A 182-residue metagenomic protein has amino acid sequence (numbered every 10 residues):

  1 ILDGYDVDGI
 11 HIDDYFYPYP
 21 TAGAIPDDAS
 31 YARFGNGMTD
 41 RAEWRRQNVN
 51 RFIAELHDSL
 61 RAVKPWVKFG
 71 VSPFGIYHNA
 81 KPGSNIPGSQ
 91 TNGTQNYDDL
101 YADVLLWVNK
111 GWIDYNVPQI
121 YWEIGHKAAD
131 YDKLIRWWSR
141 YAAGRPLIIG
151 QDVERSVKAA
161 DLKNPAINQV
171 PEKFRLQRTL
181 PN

Functional and structural regions predicted by a protein language model:
I1-W112, Y121: Polysaccharide-binding and catalytic clefts of secreted carbohydrate-active enzymes
Y19-A22, N79-K81, G125-D132, V157-D161: Extracytoplasmic/secreted cell-surface and envelope-processing proteins
Y19-T21, D27-S30, Y131-I149: Short acidic, glycine/proline-enriched helix-loop-strand junctions
G35, T39, S139-A142, P181: Generic secondary-structure transition motif, activating predominantly at the C-termini of alpha-helices
V49, N96-Y97, A128-Y131, A166-I167: A conditional alpha-helix N-cap/helix-loop micro-motif detector
N50-D58, V104-L105, D132-S139, P171-R175: Generic structural signal for well-ordered alpha-helices, preferentially at hydrophobic/aromatic core positions
Y101-K127, A142-N182: Substrate-binding cleft of secreted/luminal carbohydrate-active enzymes
